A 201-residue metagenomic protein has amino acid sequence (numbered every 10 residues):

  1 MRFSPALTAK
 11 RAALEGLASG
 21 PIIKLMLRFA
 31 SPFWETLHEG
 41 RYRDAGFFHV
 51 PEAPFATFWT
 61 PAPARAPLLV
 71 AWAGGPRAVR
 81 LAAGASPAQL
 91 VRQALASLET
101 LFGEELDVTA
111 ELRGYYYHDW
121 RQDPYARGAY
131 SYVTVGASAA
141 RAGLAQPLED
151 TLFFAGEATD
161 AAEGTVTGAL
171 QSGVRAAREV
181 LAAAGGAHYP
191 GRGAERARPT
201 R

Functional and structural regions predicted by a protein language model:
M1-E39: Central helical "cap/lid" subdomain
G20-I22, E35-R201: Conserved flavin/dinucleotide-binding core of flavoenzymes
